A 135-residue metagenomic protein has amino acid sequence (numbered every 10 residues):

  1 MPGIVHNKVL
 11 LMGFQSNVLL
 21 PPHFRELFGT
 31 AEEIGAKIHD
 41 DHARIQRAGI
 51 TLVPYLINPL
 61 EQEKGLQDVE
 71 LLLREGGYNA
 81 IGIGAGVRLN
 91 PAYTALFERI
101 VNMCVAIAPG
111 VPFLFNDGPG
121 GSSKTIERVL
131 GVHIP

Functional and structural regions predicted by a protein language model:
M1-E26: N-terminal, charge-rich interaction modules
L20-E32, N90-A95: Short, flexible/disordered intra-domain loops and linkers
L27-A43: Short catalytic helix/loop segments, enriched in acidic residues and glycine and frequently bearing histidine
E33, V53-P54: Short acidic-hydrophobic catalytic motif
A43-L52: A generic structural motif
P54-E63, F115-P119: Short beta->alpha junction loops
L66-M103: Mid-chain, well-packed structural core segment of small domains
L96-P135: Ser/Thr/Gly-rich flexible loops in soluble cytosolic domains mediating phosphotransfer, phosphorylation
